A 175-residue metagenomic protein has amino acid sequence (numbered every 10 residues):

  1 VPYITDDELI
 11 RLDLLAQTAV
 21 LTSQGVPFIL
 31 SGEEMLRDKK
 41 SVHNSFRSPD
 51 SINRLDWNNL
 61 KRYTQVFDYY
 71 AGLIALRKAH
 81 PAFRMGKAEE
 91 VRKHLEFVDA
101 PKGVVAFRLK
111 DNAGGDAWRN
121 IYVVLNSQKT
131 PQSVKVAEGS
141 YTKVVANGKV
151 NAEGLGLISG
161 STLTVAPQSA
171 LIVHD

Functional and structural regions predicted by a protein language model:
V1-D6, N151-T162: Short, polar loop/linker segments at the starts of domains and inter-domain junctions
V1-G139: Loop/helix patches that line or flank the sugar-binding groove of alpha-linked glycan CAZymes
D56-N59, F83, K149-E153, A170-I172: Short, surface-exposed, polar/charged, turn-prone segments marking secondary-structure boundaries
D111-A113, K129, V145-G148, D175: Short, flexible beta-strand-to-coil junctions
A137-V150: Solvent-exposed beta-hairpin/edge-strand motifs
L155-D175: C-terminal beta-strand-rich structural cap/linker in extracellular carbohydrate-active enzymes
